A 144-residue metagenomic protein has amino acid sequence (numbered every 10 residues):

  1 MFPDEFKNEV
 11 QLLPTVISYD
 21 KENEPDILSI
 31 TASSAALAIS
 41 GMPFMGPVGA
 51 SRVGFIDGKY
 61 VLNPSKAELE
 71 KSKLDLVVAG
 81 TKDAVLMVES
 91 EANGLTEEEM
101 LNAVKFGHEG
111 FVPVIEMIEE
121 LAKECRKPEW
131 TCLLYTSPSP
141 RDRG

Functional and structural regions predicted by a protein language model:
M1-D4, A38-G49, Y60-N63: Active-site phosphate-binding and catalytic loops of NTP-dependent enzymes
M1-E5, L74-A79, V114: Structured alpha-helical segments in the cores of large, soluble enzyme domains
D4-V10, M45-P47, V114-C132: Flexible, glycine/charged-enriched surface loops at secondary-structure junctions
E5-Y19, M87-E89: Glycine- and acidic-rich phosphate- and metal-coordinating loops
V16-E22, E91-E99: A generic structural motif
G49-N93: A structural-propensity feature for long, helix-poor, extended segments
Y135-G144: Conserved small/polar residues in nucleotide/adenosyl-binding loops
